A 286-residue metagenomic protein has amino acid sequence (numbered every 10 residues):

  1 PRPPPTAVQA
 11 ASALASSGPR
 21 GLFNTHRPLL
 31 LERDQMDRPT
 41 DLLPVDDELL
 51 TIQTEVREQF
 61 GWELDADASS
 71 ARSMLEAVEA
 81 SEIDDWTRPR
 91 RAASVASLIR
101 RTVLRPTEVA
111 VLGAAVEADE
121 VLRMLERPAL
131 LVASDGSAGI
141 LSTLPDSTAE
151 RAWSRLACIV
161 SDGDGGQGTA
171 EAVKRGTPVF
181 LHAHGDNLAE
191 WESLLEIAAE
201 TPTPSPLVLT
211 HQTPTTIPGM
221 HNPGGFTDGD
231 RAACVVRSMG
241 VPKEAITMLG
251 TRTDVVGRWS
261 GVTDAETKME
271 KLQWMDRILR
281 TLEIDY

Functional and structural regions predicted by a protein language model:
P1-Q35: N-terminal amphipathic/basic-hydrophobic helices that include classical n-h-c signal peptides and signal-anchor
L29-V109, D119-L122, V256-Y286: N-terminal donor/sugar-recognition subdomains of glycan-related enzymes, prototypically the membrane-proximal stem
R90, V103-P106, A129-L130, G136-V241: Acidic/Gly/His-enriched mid-domain segments of enzyme catalytic cores or analogous surface patches that mediate
A110-V116, D135, H221-G229, E244-W259: Glycine-rich anion-binding loop/nest that anchors nucleotide
A114, A118, G166-Q167, P178 (+1 more regions): C-terminal catalytic "cap/lid" subdomain
L122-R127, S134: Glycine-rich beta-alpha loop segments
L144, M239-P242, I278-D285: Change "in soluble alpha/beta enzymes" to "in soluble alpha/beta proteins
T215, M248-G250, T267: Buried, small/hydrophobic-residue-enriched core segments of structured protein domains
